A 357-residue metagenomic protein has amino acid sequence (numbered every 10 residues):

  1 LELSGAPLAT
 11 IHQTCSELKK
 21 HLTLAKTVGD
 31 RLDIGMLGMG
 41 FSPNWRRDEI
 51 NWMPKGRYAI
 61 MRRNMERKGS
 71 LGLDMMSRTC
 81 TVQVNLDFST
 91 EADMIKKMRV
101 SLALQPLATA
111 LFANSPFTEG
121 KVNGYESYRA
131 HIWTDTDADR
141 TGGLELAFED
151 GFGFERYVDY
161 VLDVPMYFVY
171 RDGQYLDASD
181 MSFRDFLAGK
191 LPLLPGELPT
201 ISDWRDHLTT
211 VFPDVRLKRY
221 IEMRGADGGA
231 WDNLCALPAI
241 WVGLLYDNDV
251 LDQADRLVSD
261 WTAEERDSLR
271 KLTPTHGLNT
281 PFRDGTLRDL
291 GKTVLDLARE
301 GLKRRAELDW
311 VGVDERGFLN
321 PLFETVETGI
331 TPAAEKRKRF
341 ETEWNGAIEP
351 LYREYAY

Functional and structural regions predicted by a protein language model:
L1-I11, M76-D87, L217-G225: Glycine-rich, often proline-containing surface loops adjacent to acidic residues and nearby aromatics that form
L1-S70, R78, A113, N233 (+7 more regions): Terminal catalytic/cofactor-binding subdomain
L8, S89, P106, G228 (+2 more regions): Residue-level marker of positions within ordered structural domains that often coincide with functionally constrained
T10-Q13, E17, N85-S89, D93-K96 (+3 more regions): Conserved aromatic-histidine-acidic binding/catalytic patches
D30, G35-L37, F41-R216: Loop-rich catalytic cores of soluble enzymes, especially ATP-dependent carboxylate-amine ligases and other
M181-E265: Long, well-ordered mid-to-C-terminal structural blocks that present hydrophobic/aromatic surfaces
